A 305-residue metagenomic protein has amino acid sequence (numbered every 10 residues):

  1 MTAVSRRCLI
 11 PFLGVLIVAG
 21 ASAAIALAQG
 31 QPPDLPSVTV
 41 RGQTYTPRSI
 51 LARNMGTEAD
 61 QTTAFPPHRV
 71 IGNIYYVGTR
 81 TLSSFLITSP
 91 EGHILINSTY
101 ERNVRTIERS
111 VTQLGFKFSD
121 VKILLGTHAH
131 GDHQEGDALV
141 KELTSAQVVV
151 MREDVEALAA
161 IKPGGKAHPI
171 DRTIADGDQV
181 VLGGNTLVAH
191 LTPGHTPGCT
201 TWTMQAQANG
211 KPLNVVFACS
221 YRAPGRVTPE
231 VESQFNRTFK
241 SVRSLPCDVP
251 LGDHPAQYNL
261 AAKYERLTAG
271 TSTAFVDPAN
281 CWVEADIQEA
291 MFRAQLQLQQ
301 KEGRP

Functional and structural regions predicted by a protein language model:
T2-G14: Bacterial N-terminal signal peptides that target proteins for export
V18-A26: C-terminal segment of classical bacterial N-terminal signal peptides
I25-G92, G303-P305: Zn-dependent metallo-beta-lactamase
Q29-G30, C281-P305: C-terminal regulatory/interaction regions
D60-L114, F118, T201-R222: Conserved beta-strand hairpin/beta-sheet module of binuclear metal-dependent hydrolase folds, prominently
N73, I87, N97, H128 (+5 more regions): Divalent metal-coordination and catalytic microenvironments
I74, R102-R105, V111-Q179, V276 (+1 more regions): Active-site HxH/HxHxD metal-binding segment of metal-dependent hydrolases
H93, T99-R102, P169-I170, Q179-V181 (+1 more regions): Metallo-beta-lactamase
